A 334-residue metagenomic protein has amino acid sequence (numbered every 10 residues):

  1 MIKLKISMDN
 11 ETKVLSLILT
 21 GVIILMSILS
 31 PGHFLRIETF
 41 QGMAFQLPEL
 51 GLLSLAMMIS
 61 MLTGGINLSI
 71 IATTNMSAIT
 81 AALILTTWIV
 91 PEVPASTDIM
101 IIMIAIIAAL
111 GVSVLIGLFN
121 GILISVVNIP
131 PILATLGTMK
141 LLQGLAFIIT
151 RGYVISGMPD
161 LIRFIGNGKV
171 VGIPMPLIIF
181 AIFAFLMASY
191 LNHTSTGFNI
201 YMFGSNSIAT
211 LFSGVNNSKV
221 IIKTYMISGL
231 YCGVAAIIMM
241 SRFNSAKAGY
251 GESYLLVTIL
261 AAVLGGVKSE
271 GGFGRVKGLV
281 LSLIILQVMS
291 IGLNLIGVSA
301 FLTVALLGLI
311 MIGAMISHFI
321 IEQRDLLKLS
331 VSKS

Functional and structural regions predicted by a protein language model:
M1-S54, V90-I104, S334: Membrane-interfacial amphipathic/re-entrant helices at transmembrane-helix boundaries
M1-T20, I24, F212-K219, M289-S334: Cytosolic-side transmembrane-helix boundaries in multi-pass membrane proteins
T20-L35, A146-R151, A188-S195: Structural signal for alpha-helical transmembrane segments and their membrane-water exit/capping regions in multi-pass
I23-I28, R36-W88, I122-N128, V263-F273 (+1 more regions): Single transmembrane alpha-helix segments in multi-pass membrane proteins
I89-T138, L281-S282: Alpha-helical transmembrane segments within multi-pass membrane transporters and channels
I101-A109, I116-N120, G172-K247: Helix-loop-helix "hairpin" substructures at the membrane interface of multi-pass membrane proteins
V127, P131-H193, V220-K223, R242-G251 (+1 more regions): Transmembrane helix-bundle core of multi-pass membrane transporters and related energy-transducing complexes
C232, R242-G308: Transmembrane alpha-helical segments in multi-pass inner-membrane proteins
